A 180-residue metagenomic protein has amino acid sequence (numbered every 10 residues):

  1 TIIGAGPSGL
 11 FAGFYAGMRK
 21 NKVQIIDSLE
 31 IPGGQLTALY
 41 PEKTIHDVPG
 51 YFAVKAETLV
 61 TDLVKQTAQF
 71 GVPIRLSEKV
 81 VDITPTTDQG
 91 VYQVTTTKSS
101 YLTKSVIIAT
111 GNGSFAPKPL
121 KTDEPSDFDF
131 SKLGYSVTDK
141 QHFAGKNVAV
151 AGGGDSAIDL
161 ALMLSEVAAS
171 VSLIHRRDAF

Functional and structural regions predicted by a protein language model:
T1-I3, M18-R19, I31, I74-K146: FAD-binding core/adjacent interface of flavoenzyme oxidoreductases
I2-E30, K132-A179: Rossmann-like dinucleotide/flavin-binding elements
G9, P32, V54, I83 (+3 more regions): Flexible, glycine-rich phosphate/dinucleotide-binding loops and adjacent beta-alpha linkers at cofactor/substrate
G13-Y15, T37-A38, K118-T122, A161-M163: Short amphipathic alpha-helical segments
L36, I45-V48, L120-T122, L133: Short clusters of hydrophobic/aromatic residues that line enzyme substrate/ligand-binding pockets
T37-S100, F180: N-terminal Rossmann-like dinucleotide/flavin-binding domain of flavoprotein oxidoreductases that bind FAD/FMN
T61, K65, E78, S131-Y135 (+1 more regions): Short, contiguous clusters of charged residues that form electrostatic/catalytic patches at enzyme active sites, used
